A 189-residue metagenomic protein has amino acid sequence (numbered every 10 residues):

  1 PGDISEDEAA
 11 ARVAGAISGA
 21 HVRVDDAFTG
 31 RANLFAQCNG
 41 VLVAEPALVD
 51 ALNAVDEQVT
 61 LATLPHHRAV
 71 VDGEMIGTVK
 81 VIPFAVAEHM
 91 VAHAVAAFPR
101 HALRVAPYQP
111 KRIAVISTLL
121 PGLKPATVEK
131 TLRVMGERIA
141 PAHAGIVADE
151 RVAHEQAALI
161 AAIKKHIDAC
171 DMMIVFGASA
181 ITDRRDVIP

Functional and structural regions predicted by a protein language model:
P1-V91: Phosphate-interaction motifs
A11, G15, V115, R133 (+4 more regions): Solvent-exposed alpha-helical segments within well-ordered globular domains of core cellular machineries
V24-A27, R68-V70, R104-Q109, K165-I167: Solvent-exposed alpha-helices and their adjacent loops that cap or buttress functional pockets in soluble metabolic
Q37-C38, V79-V81, I116-L120, F176-S179: Fold-independent oxyanion-binding glycine-rich loops and adjacent beta-strand/coil segments at enzyme active sites
A54-T63, H89-R104, T131-V134, E155-A158: Active-site glycine-rich loop that binds ribose-phosphate moieties when present
H89, P125-E129, D186: A short secondary-structure junction signal
F98-H154: Glycine-rich phosphate/diphosphate-binding loop of Rossmann-like nucleotide-binding domains
L119-L120, K130, H143-P189: Short glycine/threonine-rich loop/turn motifs
